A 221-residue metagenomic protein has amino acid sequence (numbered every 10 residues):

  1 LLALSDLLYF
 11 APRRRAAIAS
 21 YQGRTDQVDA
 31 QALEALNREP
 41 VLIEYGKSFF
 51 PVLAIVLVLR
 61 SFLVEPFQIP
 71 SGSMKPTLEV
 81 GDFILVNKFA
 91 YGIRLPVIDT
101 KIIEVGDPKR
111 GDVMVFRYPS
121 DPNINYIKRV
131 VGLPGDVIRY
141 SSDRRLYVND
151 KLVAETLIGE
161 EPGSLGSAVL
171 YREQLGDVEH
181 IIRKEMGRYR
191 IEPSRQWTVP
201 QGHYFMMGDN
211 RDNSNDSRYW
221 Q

Functional and structural regions predicted by a protein language model:
L1-P12, Y21, D26-L42, E65-Q68 (+1 more regions): Soluble "head" domains of membrane/secretory-pathway proteins
A17-A19: Membrane-helix interface/capping segments
E39-Q68: Transmembrane alpha-helices and immediately adjacent membrane-cytoplasm interface residues in multi-pass integral
